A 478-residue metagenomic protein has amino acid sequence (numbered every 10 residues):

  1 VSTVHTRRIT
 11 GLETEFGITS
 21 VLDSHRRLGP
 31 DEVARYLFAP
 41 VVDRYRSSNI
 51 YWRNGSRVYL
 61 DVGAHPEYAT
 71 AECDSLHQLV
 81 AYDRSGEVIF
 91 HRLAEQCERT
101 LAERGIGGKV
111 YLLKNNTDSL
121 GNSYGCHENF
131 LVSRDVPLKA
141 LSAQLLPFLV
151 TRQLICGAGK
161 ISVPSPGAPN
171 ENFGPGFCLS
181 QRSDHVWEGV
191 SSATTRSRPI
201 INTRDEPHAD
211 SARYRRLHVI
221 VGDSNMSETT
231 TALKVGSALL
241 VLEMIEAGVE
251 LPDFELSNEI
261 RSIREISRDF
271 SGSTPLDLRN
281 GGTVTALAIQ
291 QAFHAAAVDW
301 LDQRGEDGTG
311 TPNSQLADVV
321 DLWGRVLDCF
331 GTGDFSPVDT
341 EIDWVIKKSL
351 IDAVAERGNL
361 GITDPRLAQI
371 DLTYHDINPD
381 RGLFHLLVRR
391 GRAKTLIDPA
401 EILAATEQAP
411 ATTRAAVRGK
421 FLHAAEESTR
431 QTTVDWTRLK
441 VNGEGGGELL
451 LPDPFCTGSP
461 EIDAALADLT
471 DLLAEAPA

Functional and structural regions predicted by a protein language model:
V1-L113, L145-G157, G189-I201, E206-A478: Terminal catalytic/cofactor-binding subdomain
G108-S192: Internal, well-ordered domain-core segments that constitute the primary functional module of diverse proteins
